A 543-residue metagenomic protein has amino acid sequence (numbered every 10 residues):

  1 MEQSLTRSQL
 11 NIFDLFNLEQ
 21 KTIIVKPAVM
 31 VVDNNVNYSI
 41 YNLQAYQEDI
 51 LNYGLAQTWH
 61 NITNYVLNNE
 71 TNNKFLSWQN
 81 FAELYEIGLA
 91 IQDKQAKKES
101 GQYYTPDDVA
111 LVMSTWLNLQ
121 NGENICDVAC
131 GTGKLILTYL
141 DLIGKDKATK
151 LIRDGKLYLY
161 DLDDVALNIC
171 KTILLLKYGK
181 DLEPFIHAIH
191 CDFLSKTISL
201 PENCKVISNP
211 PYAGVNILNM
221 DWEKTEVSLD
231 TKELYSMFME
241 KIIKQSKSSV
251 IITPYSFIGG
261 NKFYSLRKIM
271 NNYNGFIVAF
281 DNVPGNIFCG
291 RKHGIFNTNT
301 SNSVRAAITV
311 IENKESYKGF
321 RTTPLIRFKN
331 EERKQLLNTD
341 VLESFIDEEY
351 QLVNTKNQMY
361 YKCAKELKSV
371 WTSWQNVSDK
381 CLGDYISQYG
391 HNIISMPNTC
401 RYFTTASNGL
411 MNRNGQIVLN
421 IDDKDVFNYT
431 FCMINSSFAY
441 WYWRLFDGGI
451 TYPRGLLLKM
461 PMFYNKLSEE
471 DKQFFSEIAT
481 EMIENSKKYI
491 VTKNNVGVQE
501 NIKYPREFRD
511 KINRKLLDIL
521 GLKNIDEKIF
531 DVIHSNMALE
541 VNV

Functional and structural regions predicted by a protein language model:
M1-R7, Y104-V109, C130-L137, L162-N168 (+4 more regions): Signature of N6-adenine DNA methyltransferases within the class I
E2-I169, I173, D192, P210 (+10 more regions): Class I S-adenosyl-L-methionine
R153-G155, G179-I186, E202: A short helix-to-beta-strand connector/capping loop
D164, A213, S256, S316 (+4 more regions): Short, glycine-/Ser/Thr-/acidic-enriched flexible segments
I308-E312, S395, N420, P461: Short, well-ordered beta-strand micro-motif
T339-F345, E349-V377, L467-V543: Non-catalytic DNA-recognition/assembly elements of restriction-modification systems
E366-G415: Segments forming glycine/polar-rich beta-alpha architectures that bind adenosine-containing cofactors
L419-K459, K466-N485: Basic, amphipathic alpha-helical recognition segments used for DNA target recognition
